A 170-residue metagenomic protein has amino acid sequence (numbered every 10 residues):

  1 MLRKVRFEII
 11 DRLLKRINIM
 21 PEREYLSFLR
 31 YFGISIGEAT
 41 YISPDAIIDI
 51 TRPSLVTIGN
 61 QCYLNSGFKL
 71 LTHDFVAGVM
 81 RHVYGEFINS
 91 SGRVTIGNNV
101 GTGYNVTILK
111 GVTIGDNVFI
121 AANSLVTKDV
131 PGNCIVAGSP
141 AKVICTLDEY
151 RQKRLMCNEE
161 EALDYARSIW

Functional and structural regions predicted by a protein language model:
M1-G33, A39, A77-V79, A141-W170: Terminal amphipathic alpha-helical/low-complexity segments used for targeting or macromolecular assembly
E38, N60, N98, D116-N117 (+1 more regions): Short acidic capping loops at alpha-helix termini that bridge into adjacent secondary structure
S43-T113, P140, T146-D148: Flexible, glycine/small-residue-enriched loop-and-beta-strand segment within the central core of proteins
G85, C134-I135, E149-Q152: Short, glycine/charged-enriched secondary-structure capping and boundary segments
G101, F119, I135-A137: Short-chain dehydrogenase/reductase
Y104-F119, S124-K128: Beta-rich strand-turn-strand
P131-G132, S139-P140: Acidic, glycine-centered active-site loop in nucleotide-sugar glycosyltransferases
